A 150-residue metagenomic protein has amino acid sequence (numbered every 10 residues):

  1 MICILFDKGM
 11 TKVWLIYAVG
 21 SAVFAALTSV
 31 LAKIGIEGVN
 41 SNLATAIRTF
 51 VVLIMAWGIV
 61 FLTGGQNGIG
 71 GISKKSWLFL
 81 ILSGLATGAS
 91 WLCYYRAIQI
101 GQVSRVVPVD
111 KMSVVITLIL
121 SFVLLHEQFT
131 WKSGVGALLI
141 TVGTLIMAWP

Functional and structural regions predicted by a protein language model:
M1-I4, A56, K132-A148: Hydrophobic transmembrane alpha-helices of multi-pass small-molecule transport proteins
I2-G20, V39, V52-L80, W91-I100 (+1 more regions): Membrane-interface interhelical linkers
I16, G20-V23, I47-V51, L78 (+3 more regions): Hydrophobic residues within alpha-helical transmembrane segments of multi-pass solute transporters/permease subunits
A26, V30, W57, G84 (+3 more regions): Hydrophobic/small/kink-forming positions within alpha-helical transmembrane segments of polytopic membrane proteins
L27-V51, I69: Juxtamembrane helix-loop-helix junctions in multi-pass membrane proteins
G35, A44, A97, V123-L125: Hydrophobic/aromatic residues within transmembrane alpha-helices of multi-pass small-molecule transporters
F61-T63, V123-L124, L139, G143-P150: Helix-loop junctions at the membrane-solvent interface of multi-pass transporters, primarily the C-terminal
V114-G134: C-terminal transmembrane-helix exit sites in multi-pass transporters
